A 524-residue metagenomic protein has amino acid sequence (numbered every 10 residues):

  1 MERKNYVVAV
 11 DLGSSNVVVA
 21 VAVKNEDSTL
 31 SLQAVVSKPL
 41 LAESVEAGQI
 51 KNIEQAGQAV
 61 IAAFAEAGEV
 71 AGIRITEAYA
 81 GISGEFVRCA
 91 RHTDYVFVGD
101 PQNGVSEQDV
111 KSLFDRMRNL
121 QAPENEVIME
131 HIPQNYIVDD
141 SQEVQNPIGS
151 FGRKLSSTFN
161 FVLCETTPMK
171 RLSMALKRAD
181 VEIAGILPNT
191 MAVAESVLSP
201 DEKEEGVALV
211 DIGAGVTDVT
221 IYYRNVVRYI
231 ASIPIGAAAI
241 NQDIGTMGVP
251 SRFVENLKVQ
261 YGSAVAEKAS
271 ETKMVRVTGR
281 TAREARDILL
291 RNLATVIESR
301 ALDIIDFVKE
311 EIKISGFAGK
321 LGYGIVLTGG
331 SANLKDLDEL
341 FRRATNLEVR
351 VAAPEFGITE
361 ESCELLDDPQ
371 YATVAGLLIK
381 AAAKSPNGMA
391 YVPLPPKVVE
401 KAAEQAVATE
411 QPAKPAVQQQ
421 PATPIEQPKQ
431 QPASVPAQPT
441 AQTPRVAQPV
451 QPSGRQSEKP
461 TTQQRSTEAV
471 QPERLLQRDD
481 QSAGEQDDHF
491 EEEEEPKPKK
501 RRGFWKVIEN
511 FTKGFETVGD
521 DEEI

Functional and structural regions predicted by a protein language model:
M1-S14, A20-A78, I82-V207, P250-S251 (+5 more regions): Nucleotide/phosphate-binding catalytic cleft detector across ATP-hydrolyzing and phosphate-transferring enzymes
A9-V10, V19, A80, L176 (+5 more regions): Residue-level signature of catalytic and energy-coupling elements of molecular machines, predominantly ATP/GTP-dependent
I73-G84, S315-G330: Short glycine-rich phosphate-binding loop at a beta-alpha junction
R178-I186, R276-A318: Adenine-nucleotide phosphate-binding core of ATP-dependent small-molecule kinases
P188-E195, A239, F356-T359: Short acidic loop-to-helix transition motifs that present clustered carboxylates
V197-S270: Acidic, glycine-rich loop-and-beta core segments that form the ion-binding/anion-interacting portion of active sites
S263-V265, K320-A344: Glycine-rich phosphate-binding loops at beta-strand->alpha-helix junctions
A352-E404: Glycine-rich phosphate-binding/hydrolytic loop that grips phosphoryl groups
